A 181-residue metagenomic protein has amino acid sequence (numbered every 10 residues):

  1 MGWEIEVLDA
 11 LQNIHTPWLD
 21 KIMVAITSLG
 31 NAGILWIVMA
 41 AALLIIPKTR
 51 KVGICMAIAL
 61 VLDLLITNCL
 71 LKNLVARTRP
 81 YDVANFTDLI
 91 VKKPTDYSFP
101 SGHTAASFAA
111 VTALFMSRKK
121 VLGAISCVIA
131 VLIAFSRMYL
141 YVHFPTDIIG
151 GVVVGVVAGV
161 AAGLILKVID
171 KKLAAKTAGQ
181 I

Functional and structural regions predicted by a protein language model:
M1-I34, N68-D96, A178-I181: N-terminal transmembrane-helix/juxtamembrane module of multi-pass inner/ER membrane proteins
N13, S28-A32, P47, S117-K120 (+1 more regions): Membrane-interface junctions
I14, I45-T49, N68-C69, N73-D82 (+3 more regions): Membrane-interface elements of multi-pass transporters and channels
W18-L19, K48-V52, R118-I125: Membrane-helix interface segments
G30, A57-I66, L70, V153 (+1 more regions): Hydrophobic, lipid-facing residues on alpha-helical transmembrane segments of integral membrane proteins
M39, T87-I181: Membrane-embedded catalytic cores of phosphoryl/pyrophosphoryl-handling enzymes
M39-L65: Interfacial segments of alpha-helical transmembrane regions
I58-K72, G123-S136: Small-polar-interrupted transmembrane alpha-helices in polytopic inner-membrane proteins
